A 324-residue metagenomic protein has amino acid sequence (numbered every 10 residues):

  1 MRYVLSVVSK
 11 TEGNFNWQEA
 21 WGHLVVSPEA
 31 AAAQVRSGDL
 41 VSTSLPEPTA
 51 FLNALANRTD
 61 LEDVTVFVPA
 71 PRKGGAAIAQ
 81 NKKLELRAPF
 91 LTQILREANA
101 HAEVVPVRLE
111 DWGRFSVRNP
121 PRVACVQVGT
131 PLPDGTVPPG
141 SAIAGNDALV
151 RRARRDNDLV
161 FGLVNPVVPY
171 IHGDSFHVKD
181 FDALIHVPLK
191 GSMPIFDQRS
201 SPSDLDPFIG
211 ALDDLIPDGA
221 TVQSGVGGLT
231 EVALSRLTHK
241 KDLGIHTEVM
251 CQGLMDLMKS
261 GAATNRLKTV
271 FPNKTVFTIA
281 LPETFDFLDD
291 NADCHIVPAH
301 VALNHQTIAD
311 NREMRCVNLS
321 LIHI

Functional and structural regions predicted by a protein language model:
R2-L321: Conserved alpha/beta enzyme-core scaffold
